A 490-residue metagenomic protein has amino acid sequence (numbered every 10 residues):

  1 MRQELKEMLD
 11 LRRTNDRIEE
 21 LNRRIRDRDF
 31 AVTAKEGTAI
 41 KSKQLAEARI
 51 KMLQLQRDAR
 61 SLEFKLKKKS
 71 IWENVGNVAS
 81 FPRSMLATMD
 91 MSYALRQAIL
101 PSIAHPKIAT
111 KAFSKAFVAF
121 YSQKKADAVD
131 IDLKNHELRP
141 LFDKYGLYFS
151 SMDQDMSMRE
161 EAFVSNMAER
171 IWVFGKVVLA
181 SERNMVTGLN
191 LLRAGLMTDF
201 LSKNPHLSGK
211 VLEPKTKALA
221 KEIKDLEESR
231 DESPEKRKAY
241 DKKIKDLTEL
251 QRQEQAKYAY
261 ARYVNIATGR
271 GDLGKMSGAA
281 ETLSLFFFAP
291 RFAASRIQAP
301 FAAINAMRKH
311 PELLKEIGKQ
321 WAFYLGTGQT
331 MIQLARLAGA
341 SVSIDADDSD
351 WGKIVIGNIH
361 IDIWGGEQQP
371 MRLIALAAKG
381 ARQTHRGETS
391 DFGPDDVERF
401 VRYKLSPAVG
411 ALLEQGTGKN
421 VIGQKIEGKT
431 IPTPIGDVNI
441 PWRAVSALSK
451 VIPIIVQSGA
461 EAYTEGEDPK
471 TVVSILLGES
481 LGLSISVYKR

Functional and structural regions predicted by a protein language model:
M1-L62, L219: Long, non-membrane, amphipathic alpha-helices that form coiled-coils
D29-I40, E227-D241: Charged, low-complexity interaction regions
L62-K221, D225-E228, K238-K489: Amphipathic interfacial helices
